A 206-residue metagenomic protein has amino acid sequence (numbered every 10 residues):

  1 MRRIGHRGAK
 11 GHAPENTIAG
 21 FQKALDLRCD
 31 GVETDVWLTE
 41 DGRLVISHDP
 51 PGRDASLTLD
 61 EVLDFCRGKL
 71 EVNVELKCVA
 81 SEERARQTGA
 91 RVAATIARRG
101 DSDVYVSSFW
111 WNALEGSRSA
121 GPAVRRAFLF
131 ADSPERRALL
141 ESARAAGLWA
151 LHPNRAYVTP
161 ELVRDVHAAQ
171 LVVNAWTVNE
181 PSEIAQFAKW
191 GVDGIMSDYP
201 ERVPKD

Functional and structural regions predicted by a protein language model:
M1-D206: Phosphate-group recognition and catalysis centered on beta-loop-alpha active-site segments
